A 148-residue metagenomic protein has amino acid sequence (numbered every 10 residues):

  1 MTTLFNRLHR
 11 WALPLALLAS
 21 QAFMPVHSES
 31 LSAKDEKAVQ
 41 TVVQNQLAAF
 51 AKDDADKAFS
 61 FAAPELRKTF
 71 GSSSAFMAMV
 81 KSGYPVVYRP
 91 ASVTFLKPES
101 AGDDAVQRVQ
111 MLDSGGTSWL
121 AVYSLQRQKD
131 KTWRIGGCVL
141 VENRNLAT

Functional and structural regions predicted by a protein language model:
M1, D35-E36, T148: Intrinsically disordered, low-complexity polar segments enriched in Ser/Thr/Pro and acidic
T2-L13: Bacterial N-terminal signal peptides that target proteins for export
A12-A22: Bacterial N-terminal signal peptides
F23-K52: Short, low-complexity N-terminal intrinsically disordered segments enriched in polar/charged residues
S30, K37-T41, A55-G102: Short solvent-exposed beta->alpha transition segments
N45-A49, S72-F76, I135: A generic structural signal for ordered secondary structure
K97-T148: Exposed beta-sheet edge and beta->alpha loop/turn motif
